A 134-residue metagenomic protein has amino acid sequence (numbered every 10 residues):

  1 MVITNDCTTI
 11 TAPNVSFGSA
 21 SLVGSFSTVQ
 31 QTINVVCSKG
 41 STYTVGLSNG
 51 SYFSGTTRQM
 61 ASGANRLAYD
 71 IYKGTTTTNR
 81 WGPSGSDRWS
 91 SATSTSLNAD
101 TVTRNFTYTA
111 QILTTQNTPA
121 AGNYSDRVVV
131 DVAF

Functional and structural regions predicted by a protein language model:
M1-G63, S94-F134: N-terminal small/polar-rich segments of proteins
S48-G50, D70-G74, G82: Predominantly extracellular/luminal cell-surface or secreted proteins
T57, A61-T75: Short amphipathic secondary-structure patches
T76-V102: Extracellular beta-sheet repeat scaffolds used for adhesion and glycan interaction
